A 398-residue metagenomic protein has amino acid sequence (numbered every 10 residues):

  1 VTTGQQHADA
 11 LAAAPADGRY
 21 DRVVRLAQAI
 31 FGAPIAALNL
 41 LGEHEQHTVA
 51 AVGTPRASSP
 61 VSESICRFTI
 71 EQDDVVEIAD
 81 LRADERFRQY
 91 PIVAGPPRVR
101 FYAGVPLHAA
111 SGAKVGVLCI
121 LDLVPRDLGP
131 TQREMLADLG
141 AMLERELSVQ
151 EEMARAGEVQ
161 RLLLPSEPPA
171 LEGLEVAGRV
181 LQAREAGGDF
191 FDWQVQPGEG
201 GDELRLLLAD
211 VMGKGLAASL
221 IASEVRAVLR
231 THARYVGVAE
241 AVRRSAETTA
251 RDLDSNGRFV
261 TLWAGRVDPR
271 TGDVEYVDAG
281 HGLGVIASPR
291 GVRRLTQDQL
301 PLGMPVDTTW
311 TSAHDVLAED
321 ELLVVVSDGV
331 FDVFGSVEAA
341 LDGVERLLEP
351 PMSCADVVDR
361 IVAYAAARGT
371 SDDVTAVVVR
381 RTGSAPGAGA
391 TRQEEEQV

Functional and structural regions predicted by a protein language model:
V1-G18, L162-P165, L229-H232, E345-P350: Short regulatory/linker helices and ligand/cofactor-binding micro-motifs at input modules
V1-S64: Intrinsically disordered, low-complexity terminal regulatory regions
A13, S58, L121-A137, K214 (+2 more regions): Regulatory loop-to-helix N-cap segments in sensory/regulatory domains that couple ligand/signal detection
I35, L41-A51, R56-R100: Regulatory sensory and allosteric helical modules in signal-transduction proteins and certain transcription factors
E71-V75, E134-E152, A227-Y235: Signal-transmission/dimerization alpha-helices at domain junctions
R100-S111: A short, aliphatic-rich beta-strand micro-motif
K114: Glycine-rich acetyl-CoA-binding "A-motif" of GNAT/NAT acetyltransferases
Q150-L322, S371-R392: … and, occasionally, acidic/histidine-rich disordered N-termini of signaling adaptors
